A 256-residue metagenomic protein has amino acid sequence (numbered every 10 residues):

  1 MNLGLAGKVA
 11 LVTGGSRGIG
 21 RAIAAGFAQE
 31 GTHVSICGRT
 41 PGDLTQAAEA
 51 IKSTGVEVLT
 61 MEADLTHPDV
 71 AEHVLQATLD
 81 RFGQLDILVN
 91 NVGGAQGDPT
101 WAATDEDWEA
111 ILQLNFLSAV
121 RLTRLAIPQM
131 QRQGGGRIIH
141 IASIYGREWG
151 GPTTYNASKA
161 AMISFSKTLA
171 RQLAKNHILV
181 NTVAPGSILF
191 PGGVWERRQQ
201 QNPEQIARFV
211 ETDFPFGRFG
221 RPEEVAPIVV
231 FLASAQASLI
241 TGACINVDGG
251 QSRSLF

Functional and structural regions predicted by a protein language model:
N2, V230, T241-F256: Short C-terminal tail/terminal secondary-structure segment of NAD(P)H-dependent dehydrogenase/reductase domains
V9, S16-R17: Conserved glycine-rich cofactor-binding loop
V89, A174, L179, I240-G242: Short, small/polar-rich loop/turn modules that mediate ligand/substrate recognition or access, typified
P99-T100, T104-L112, I206, V210: Substrate-binding pocket helix/loop in short-chain dehydrogenase/reductase
T123, S158, S166: Active-site helix of classical SDR
P128, R171-K175, S238: Alpha-helical segment proximal to the catalytic Tyr-Lys
S143: Residue(s) in the substrate-gating loop at a strand-loop-helix junction that position the organic substrate next
